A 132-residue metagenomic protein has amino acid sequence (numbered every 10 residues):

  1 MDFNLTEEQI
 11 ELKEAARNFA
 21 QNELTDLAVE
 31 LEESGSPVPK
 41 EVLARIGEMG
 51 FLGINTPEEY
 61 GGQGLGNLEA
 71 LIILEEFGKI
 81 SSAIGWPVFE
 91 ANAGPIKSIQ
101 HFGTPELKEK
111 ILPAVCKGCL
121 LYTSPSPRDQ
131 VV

Functional and structural regions predicted by a protein language model:
M1-E8: Intrinsic disorder at enzyme termini
E8-N22: A non-catalytic, amphipathic alpha-helix used as a structural packing/dimerization or gating element in enzyme scaffolds
K13, R17, L107, R128-D129: Short, cationic motifs built from Arg/Lys/His that form the positively charged side of catalytic pockets
T25-S124: Glycine-rich flavin
Y122-V132: Single conserved hydrophobic/aromatic residue that forms the stacking wall/gate of nucleotide- or nucleobase-binding
